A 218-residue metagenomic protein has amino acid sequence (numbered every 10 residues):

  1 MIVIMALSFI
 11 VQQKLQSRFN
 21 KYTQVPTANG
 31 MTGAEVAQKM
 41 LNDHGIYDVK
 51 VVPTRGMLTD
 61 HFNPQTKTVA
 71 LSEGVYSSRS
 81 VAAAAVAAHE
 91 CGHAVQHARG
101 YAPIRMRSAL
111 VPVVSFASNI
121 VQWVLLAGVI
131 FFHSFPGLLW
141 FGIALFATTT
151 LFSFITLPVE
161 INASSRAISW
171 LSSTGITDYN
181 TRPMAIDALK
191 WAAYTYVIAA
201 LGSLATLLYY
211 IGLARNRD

Functional and structural regions predicted by a protein language model:
M1, S134-A144: Hydrophobic alpha-helical transmembrane segments
M1-A6, Y196, A200: Alpha-helical transmembrane spans of integral membrane proteins, capturing the lipid-embedded, hydrophobic core of TM
I4-I10, L145-T156: Alpha-helical transmembrane segments of multi-pass membrane proteins
Q12-A117, L151-D218: Polar-ligand-bearing catalytic/cofactor-coordination segments of membrane-embedded or membrane-tethered inner-membrane
V111-F135: Post-HExxH zinc-binding segment in Zn-dependent metallohydrolases
F135-G137, T149, T174: Loop-helix junctions at membrane interfaces
